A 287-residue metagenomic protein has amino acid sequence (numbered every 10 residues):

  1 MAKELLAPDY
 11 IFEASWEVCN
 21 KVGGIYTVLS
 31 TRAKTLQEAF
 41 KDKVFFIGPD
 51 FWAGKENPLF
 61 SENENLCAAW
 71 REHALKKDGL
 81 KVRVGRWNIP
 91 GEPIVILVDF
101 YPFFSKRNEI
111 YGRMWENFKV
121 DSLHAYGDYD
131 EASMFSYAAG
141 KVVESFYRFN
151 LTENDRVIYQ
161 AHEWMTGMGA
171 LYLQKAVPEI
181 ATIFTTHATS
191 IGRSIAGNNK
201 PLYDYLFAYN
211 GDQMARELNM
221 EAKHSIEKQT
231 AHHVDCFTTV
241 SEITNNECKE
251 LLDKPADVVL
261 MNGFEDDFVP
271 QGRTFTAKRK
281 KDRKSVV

Functional and structural regions predicted by a protein language model:
M1-V287: Catalytic cores of nucleotide-sugar-dependent glycosyltransferases that transfer UDP/GDP/TDP-activated
